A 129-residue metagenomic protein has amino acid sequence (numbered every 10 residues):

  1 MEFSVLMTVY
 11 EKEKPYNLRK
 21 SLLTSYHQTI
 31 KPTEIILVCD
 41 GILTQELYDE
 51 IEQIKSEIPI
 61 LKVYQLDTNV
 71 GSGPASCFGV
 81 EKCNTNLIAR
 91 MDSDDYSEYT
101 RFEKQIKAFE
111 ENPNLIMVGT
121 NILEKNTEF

Functional and structural regions predicted by a protein language model:
M1-F129: Nucleotide-sugar donor-binding/catalytic module of glycosyltransferases that assemble extracellular/cell-envelope
